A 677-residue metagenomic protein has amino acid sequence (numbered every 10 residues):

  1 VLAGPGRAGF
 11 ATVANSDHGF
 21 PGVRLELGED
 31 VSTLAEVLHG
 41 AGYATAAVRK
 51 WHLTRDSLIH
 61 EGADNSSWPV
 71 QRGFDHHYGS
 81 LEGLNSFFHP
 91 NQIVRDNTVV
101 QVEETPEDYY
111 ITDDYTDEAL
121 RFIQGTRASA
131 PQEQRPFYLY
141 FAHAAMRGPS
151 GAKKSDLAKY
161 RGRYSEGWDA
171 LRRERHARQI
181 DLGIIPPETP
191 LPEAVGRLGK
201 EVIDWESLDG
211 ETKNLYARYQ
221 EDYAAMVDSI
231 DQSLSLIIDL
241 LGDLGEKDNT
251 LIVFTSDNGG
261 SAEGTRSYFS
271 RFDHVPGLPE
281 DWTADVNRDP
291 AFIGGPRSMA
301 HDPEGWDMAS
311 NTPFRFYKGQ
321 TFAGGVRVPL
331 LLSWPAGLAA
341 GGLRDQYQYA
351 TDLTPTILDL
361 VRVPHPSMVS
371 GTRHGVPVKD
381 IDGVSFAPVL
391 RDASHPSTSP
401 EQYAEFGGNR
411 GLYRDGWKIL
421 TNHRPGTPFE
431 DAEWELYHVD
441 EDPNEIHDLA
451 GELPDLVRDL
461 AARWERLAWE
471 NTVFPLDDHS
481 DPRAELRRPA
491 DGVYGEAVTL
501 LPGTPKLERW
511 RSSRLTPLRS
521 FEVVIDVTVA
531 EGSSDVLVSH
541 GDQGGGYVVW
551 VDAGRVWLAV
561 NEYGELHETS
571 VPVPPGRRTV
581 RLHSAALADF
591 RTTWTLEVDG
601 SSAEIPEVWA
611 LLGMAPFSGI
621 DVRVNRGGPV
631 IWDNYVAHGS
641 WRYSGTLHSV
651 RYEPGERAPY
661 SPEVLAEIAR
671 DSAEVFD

Functional and structural regions predicted by a protein language model:
V1-E430, W434, P443-A462, L476 (+2 more regions): Formylglycine-dependent sulfatase
Q92, A404, G411, E435 (+3 more regions): Residue-level detector of beta-strand face positions
R95, S256, L332-W334, T421 (+5 more regions): Residue-level signal for short segments within beta-strands and strand-turn junctions of well-structured beta-sheet
R362, R391, R424, E441 (+4 more regions): Hydrophobic alpha-helix feature that most strongly marks membrane-spanning transmembrane helices and their immediate
D415, N422-R424, V439-D440, N625-G627 (+1 more regions): Short, loop-centered acidic/histidine patches that primarily coordinate divalent metals
N422, E435-E441, E445, L453-W469 (+3 more regions): C-terminal, active-site-flanking charged/polar segments
P475, S480-D677: Extracellular glycan-associated modules
